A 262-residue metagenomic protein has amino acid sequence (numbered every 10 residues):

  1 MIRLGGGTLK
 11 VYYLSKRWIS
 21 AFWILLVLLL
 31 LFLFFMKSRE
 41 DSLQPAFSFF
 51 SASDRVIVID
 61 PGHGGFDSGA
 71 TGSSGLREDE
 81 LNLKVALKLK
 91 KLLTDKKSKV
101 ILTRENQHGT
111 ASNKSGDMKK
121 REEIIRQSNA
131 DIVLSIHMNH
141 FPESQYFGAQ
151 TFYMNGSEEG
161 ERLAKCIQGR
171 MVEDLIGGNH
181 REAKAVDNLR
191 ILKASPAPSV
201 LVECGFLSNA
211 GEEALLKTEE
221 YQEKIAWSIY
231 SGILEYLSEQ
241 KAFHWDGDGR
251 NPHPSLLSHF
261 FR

Functional and structural regions predicted by a protein language model:
M1-R262: Catalytic-site microenvironment of enzymes that process N-acetyl-hexosamine-containing cell-wall polysaccharides
